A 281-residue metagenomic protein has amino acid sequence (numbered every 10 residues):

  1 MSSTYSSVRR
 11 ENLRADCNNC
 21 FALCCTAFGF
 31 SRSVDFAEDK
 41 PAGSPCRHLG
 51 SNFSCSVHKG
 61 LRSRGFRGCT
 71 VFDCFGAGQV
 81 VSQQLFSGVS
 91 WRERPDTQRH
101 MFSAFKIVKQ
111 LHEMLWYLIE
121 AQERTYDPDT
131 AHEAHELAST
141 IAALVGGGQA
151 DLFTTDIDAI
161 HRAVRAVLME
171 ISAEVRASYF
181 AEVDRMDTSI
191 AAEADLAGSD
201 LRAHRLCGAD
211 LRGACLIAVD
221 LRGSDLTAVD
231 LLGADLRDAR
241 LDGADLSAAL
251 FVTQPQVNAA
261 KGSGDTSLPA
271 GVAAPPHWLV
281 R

Functional and structural regions predicted by a protein language model:
M1-A163, V167-E182: Hydrophobic scaffolds flanking metal-cofactor catalytic centers in soluble metalloenzymes
M169, A177-R281: Tandem repeat scaffolds
